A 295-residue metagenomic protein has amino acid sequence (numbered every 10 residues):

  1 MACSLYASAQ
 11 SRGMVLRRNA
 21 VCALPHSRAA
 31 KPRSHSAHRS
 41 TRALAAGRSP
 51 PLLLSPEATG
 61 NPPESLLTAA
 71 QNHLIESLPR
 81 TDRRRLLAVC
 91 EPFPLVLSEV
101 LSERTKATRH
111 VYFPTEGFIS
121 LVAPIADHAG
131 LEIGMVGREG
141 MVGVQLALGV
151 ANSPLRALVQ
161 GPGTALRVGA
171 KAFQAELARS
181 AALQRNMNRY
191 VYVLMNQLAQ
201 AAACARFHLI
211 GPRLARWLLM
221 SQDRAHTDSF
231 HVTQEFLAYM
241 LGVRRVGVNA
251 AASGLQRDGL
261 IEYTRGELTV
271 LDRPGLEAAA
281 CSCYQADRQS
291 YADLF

Functional and structural regions predicted by a protein language model:
Y6, Q10, H26, H35-H38: Low-complexity, intrinsically disordered or signal/transmembrane-proximal segments
G47-V96, M141-V142, L146-A147: Cyclic nucleotide-binding regulatory module and flanking cytosolic helices
E99-G161: Cyclic nucleotide-binding regulatory domains
G134-Y192, N196, Q200: Cyclic-nucleotide recognition modules
Q160-P162, L177-V243: Polybasic "coupling" helices that flank or enter modular domains
M220-F295: Phosphate-/nucleic-acid-contacting segments
